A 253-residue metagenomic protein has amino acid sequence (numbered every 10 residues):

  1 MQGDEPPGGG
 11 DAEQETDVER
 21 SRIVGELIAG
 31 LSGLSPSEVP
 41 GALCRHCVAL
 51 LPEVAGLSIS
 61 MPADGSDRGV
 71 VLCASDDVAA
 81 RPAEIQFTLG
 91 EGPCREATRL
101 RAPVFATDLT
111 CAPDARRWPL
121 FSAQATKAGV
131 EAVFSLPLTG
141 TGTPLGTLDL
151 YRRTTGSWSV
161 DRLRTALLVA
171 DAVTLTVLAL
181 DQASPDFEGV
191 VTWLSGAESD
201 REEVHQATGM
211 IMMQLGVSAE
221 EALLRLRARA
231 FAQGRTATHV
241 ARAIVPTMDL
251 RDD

Functional and structural regions predicted by a protein language model:
M1-R22, Q182-G189, R251-D253: Actinobacteria-biased recognition of intrinsically disordered, low-complexity terminal regions
Q2-G3, E13-L72, R81-A83, E91 (+1 more regions): Helix-loop-beta substructure at the N-terminus of cytosolic sensory domains that couple signal/ligand detection
G3, L163-T174: Allosteric cytosolic regulatory segments
A79-R117, A123-E131: Regulatory sensory and allosteric helical modules in signal-transduction proteins and certain transcription factors
A132-T139: Short hydrophobic beta-strand micro-motif common in sensory/regulatory domains
T147-G156, D161, V177: Short beta-strand-to-loop transition segments that serve as allosteric relay/switch motifs in sensory/regulatory domains
Q182-D253: Signal-transducing coiled-coil/dimerization helices and immediately adjacent hinge/linker segments that couple sensory
